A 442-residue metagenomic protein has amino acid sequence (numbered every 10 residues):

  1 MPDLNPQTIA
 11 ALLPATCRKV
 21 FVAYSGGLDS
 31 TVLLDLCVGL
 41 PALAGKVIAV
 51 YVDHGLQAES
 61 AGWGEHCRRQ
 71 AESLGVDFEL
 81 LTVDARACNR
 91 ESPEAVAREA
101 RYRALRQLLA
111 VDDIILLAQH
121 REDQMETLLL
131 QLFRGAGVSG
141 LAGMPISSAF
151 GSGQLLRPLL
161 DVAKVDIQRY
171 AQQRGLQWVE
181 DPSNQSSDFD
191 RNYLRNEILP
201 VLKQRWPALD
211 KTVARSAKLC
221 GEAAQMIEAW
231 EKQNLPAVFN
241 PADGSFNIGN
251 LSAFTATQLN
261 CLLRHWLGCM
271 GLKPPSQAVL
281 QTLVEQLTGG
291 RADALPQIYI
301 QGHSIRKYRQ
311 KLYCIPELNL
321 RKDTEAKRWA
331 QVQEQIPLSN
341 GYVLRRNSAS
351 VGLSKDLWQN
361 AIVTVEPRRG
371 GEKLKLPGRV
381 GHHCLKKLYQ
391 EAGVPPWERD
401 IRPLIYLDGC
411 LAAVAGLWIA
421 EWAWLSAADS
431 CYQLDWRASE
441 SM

Functional and structural regions predicted by a protein language model:
M1-P200, A229: Core alpha/beta nucleotide-donor-binding catalytic domains of modification enzymes
P2-L28, K46-I48, H54, V83-A87 (+3 more regions): AMP-forming adenylation/ATP pyrophosphatase catalytic core
E59, A97, L159, D190 (+4 more regions): Catalytic cores of large soluble enzymes that bind and process phosphate-bearing ligands
W63, A104, W206, W266 (+1 more regions): Tryptophan-centric aromatic hotspots in well-structured domains and transmembrane helices
R174, V201-R205, A223, C269-M270: Change "in soluble alpha/beta enzymes" to "in soluble alpha/beta proteins
N184-R191, D210-G221: Internal, active-site/partner-interface "lid" segment
N196-E197, V201-V213: Conserved anion/nucleotide-ligand pocket segment
